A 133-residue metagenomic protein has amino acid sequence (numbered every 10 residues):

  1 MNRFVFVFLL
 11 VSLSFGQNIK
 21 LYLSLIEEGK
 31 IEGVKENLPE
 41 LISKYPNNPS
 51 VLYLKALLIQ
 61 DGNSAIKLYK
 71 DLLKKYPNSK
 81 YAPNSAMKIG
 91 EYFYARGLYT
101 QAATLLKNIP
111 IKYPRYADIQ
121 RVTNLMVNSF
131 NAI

Functional and structural regions predicted by a protein language model:
R3-L13: Sec-dependent N-terminal signal peptides
L23, L54-L57, E91, N128: Residue-level recognition of tetratricopeptide repeat
L25-L57: N-terminal targeting signals for Sec/Tat export/insertion, comprising classic cleavable signal peptides
G29, Q60-N63, G97: Residue-level detector of the short coil/turn that links helix A to helix B within each tetratricopeptide repeat
L41-P49, K74-A82, R96, P110-R121 (+1 more regions): Short solvent-exposed coil/turn linkers within tandem alpha-helical repeat scaffolds
